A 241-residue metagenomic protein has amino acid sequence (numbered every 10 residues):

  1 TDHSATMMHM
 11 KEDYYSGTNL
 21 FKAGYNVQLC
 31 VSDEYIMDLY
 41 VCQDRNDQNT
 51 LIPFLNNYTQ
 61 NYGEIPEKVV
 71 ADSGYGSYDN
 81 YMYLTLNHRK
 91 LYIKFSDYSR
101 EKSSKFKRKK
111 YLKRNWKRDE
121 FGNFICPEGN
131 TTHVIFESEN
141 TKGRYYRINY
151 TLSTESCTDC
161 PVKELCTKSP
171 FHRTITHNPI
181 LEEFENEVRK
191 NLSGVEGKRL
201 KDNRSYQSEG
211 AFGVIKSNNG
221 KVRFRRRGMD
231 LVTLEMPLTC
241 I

Functional and structural regions predicted by a protein language model:
T1-I241: Anion-binding and metal-coordination hotspots
